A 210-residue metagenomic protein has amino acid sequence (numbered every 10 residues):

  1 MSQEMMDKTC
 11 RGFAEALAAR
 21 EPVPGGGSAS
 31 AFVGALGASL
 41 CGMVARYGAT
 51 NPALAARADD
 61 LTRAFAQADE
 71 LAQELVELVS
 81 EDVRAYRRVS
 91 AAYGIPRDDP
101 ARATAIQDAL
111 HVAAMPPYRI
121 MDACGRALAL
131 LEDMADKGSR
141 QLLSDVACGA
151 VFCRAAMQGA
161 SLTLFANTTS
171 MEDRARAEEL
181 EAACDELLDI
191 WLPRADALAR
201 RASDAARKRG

Functional and structural regions predicted by a protein language model:
M1-K8, V112-R126, C184-I190: An acidic intrinsically disordered interaction segment
M5-P24: Short, hydrophobic/aliphatic alpha-helical segments
T9, F13, L36-M43, L78 (+4 more regions): Amphipathic, well-ordered alpha-helical segments in soluble domains
A19-G42, L142-A160: Conserved phosphate/anionic-ligand binding catalytic regions in large, soluble enzymes, centered on
M43-A55: Transmembrane signal-anchor/signal-peptide helices with a preference for the extracytoplasmic
P52-A91: A structural-propensity feature for long, helix-poor, extended segments
D82-V151, A155, N167: Amphipathic alpha-helical interface segments
I120, A127-L130, Q141-G210: Preference for long, well-ordered alpha-helical segments
